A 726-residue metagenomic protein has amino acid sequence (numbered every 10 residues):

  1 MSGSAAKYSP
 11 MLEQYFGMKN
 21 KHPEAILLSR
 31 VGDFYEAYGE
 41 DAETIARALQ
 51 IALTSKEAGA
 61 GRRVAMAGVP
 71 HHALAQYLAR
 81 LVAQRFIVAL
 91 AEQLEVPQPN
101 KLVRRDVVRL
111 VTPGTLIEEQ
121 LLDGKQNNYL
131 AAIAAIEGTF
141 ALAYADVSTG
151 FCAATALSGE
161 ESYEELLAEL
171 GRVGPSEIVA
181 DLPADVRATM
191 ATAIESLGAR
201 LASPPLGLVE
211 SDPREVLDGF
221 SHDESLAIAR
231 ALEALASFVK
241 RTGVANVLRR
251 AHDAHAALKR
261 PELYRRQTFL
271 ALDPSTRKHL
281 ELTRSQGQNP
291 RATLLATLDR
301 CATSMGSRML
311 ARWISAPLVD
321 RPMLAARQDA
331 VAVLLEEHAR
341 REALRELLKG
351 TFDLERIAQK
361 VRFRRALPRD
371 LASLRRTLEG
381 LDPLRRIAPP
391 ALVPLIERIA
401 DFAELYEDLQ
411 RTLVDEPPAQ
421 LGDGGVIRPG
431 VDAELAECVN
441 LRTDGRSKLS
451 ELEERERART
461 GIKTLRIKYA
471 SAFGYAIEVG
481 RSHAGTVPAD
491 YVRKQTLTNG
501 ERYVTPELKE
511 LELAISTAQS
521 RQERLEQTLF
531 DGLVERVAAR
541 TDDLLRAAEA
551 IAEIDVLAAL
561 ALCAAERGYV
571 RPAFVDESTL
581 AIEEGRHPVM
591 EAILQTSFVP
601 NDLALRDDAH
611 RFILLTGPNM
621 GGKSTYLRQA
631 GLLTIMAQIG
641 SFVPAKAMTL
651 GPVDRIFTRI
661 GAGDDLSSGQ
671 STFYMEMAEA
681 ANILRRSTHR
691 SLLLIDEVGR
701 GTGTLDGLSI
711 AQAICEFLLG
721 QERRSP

Functional and structural regions predicted by a protein language model:
M1-V333, E346-R362, A366-E454, T579-A581: Charged catalytic and DNA/RNA-contacting regions of genome-maintenance and nucleic-acid-processing enzymes
G39, S225, R300-A302, S307 (+3 more regions): ATPase nucleotide-binding head domains, primarily ABC-like/P-loop NTPase cores
A91, T115-L122, N246, A391-L392 (+5 more regions): Active-site phosphate-binding and catalytic loops of NTP-dependent enzymes
Q93, V247-L263, R455-K468, A559-E584 (+2 more regions): Long, charged, glycine-rich C-terminal linkers/tails
F363, L367, T377-G380, P394 (+3 more regions): Charged, surface-exposed helical/loop "interaction arms" that form contiguous linear patches used for dimerization
L384, L405-D408, T412-L413, Y475-V492 (+1 more regions): Cytosolic, long alpha-helical scaffolding segments
L497, E501-E535: Extended, charged coiled-coil "arm/hinge" scaffolds of SMC/Rad50-like chromosome-maintenance ATPases and other large
